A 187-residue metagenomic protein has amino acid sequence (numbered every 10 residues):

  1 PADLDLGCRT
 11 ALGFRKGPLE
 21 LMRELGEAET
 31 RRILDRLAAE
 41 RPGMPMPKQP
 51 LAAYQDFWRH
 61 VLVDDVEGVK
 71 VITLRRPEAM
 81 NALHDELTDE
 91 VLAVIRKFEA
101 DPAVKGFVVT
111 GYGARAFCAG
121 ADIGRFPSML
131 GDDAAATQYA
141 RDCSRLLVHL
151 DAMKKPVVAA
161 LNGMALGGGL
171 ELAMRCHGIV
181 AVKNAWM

Functional and structural regions predicted by a protein language model:
P1-E67, R75, M129-G131, M153: N-terminal glycine-rich phosphate-binding loop for ADP-containing cofactors
D3-R9, V108, V158-N162, W186-M187: Beta-strand segments within the central parallel beta-sheet cores of soluble alpha/beta enzyme folds
L51-A114, G131-A134, Q138-R141, R145-H149: Conserved CoA-thioester-binding segment of acyl-CoA-metabolizing enzymes
I72, V109, D122, L172-A173 (+1 more regions): Hydrophobic/aromatic residues within transmembrane alpha-helices of multi-pass small-molecule transporters
A114-C118, L166-G167: Short, active-site-adjacent cap segments at secondary-structure transitions
S144, V148-M187: Glycine-rich beta-to-alpha active-site loop
